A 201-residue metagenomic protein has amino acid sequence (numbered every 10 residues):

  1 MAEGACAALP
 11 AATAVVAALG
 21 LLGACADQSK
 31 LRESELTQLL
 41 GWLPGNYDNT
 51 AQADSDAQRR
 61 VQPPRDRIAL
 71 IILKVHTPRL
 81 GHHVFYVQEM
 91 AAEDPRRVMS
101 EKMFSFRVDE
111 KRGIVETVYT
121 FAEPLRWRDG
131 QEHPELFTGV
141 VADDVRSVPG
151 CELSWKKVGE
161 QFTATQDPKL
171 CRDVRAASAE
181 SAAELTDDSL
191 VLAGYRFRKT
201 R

Functional and structural regions predicted by a protein language model:
M1-A14: Bacterial N-terminal signal peptides that target proteins for export
V16-L19: Alpha-helical transmembrane segments
L22-A24: C-terminal motif of bacterial Sec signal peptides marking the signal peptidase cleavage site
A26-K30: Bacterial lipoprotein signal-peptidase II cleavage site
L31-R60, V84-R201: Calycin-type beta-barrel ligand-binding domains and close structural analogs
P63-H76: Short secondary-structure subsegments characteristic of cysteine-rich extracellular domains
T77-R79, F85: Long, well-structured alpha-helical subdomains associated with metal-dependent extracellular/ecto-lumenal hydrolases
